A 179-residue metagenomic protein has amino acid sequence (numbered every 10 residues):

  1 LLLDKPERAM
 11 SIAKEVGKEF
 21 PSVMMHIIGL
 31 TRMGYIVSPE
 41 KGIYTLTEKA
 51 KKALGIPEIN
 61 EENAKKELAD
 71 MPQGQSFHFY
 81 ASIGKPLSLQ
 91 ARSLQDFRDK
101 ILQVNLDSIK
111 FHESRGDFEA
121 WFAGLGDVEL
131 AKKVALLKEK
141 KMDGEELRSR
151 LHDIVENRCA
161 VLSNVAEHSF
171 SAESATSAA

Functional and structural regions predicted by a protein language model:
L1-L2, D70-R98: Short terminal alpha-helical segments
L1-V16: Short amphipathic alpha-helical interface segments
G17-R32, S38: Short amphipathic alpha-helical interaction segments
G42-E48: Minor-groove-contacting beta-hairpin "wing" of winged helix-turn-helix DNA-binding domains
K51-F77, N105: Short, amphipathic alpha-helical interaction segments positioned at domain boundaries
G84-P86, Q90-A120: Glycine-rich loop/turn
D107-K140: Amphipathic alpha-helical packing elements
K132-A175: Long, highly charged low-complexity segments enriched in Glu/Asp and Lys/Arg with interspersed Ser/Thr
